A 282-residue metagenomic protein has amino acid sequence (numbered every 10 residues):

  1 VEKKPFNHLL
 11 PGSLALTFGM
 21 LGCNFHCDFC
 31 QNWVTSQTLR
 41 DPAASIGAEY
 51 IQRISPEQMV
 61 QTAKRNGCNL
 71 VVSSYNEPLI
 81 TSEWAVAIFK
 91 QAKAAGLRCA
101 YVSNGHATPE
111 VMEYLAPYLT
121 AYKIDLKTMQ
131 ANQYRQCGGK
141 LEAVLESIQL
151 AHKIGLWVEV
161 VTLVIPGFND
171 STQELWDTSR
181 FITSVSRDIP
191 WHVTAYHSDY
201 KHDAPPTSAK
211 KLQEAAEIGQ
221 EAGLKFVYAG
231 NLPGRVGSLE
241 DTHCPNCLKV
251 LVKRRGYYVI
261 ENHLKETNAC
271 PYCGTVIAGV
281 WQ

Functional and structural regions predicted by a protein language model:
V1-A15, I54-S74, G274-Q282: Short Fe-S-cluster ligation motifs
V1-M20, W33-Q37, E240-D241, K249-Y257: N-terminal [4Fe-4S]-dependent radical SAM core
K4-L9, N24-F29, E83-V86, K90: Short flanking/linker segments adjacent to small metal-binding domains or redox-active Cys/His motifs
F6-H8, E113, E261-N262: Short secondary-structure boundary/capping segments
A15-A48, G256, A278-Q282: Canonical Radical SAM [4Fe-4S] cluster-binding loop centered on the CxxxCxxC motif and its immediate flanking residues
R40, S73, V102, V160-V161 (+3 more regions): Residue-level detector of family-conserved "landmark" positions at structurally sensitive sites
I51-K211, I218: Conserved AdoMet/S-adenosylmethionine-binding subsite of the radical SAM
G167-F168, T172-Q282: Auxiliary Fe-S-binding modules of radical SAM enzymes
